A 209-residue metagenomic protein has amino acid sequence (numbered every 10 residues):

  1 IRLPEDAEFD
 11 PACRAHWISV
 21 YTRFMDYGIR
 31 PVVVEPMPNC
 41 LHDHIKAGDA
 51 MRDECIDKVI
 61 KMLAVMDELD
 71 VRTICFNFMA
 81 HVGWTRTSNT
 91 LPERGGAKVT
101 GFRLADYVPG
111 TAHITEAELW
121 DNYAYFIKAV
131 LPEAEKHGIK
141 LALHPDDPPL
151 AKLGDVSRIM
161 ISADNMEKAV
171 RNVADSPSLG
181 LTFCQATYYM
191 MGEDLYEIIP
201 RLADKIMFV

Functional and structural regions predicted by a protein language model:
R2-A124, K128, E135-K136, T187: Structural motif corresponding to the early beta-alpha repeats
V108-V209: Acidic/histidine-rich catalytic cores of soluble enzymes
